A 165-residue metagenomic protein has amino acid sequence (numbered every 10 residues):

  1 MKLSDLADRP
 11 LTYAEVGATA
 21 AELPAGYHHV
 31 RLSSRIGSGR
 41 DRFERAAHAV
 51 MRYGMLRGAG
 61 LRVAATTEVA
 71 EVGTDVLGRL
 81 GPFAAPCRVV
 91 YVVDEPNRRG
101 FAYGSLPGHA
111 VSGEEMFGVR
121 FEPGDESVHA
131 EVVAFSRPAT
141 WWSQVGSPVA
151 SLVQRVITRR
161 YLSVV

Functional and structural regions predicted by a protein language model:
M1-L80: Hydrophobic ligand-binding cavity/cleft-lining segments
L3, A7, P138-V165: A conserved amphipathic terminal alpha-helix motif
L32, V132-A134, Y161: A structural signal for short, well-ordered beta-strand segments
A47-M55, D94, G108, G124 (+1 more regions): Short, intrinsically disordered, mixed-charge
V72, N97-A102, V128-V133: A short hydrophobic beta-strand element
T74-G78, P86-C87, A130-E131: Conserved active-site beta-strand-loop modules that form the wall/rim of enzyme catalytic pockets and either contain
G81-D125: Hydrophobic-ligand binding "helix-grip"
L106-L152: Beta-strand/loop substructures that line and gate deep hydrophobic ligand-binding cavities in soluble
